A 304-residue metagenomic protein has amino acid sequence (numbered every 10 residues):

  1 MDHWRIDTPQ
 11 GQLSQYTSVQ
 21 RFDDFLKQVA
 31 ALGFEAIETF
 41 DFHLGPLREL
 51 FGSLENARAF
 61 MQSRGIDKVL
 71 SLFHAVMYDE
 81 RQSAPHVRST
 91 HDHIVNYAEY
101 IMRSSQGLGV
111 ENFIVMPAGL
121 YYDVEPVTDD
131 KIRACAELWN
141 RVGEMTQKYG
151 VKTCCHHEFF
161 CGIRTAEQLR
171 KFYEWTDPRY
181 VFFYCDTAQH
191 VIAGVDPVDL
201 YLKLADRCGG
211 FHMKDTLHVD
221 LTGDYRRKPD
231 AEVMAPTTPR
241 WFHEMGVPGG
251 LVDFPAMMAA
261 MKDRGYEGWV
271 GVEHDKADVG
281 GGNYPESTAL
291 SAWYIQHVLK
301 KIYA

Functional and structural regions predicted by a protein language model:
M1-D2, I6-T8, I37-T39, K68-F73 (+5 more regions): Hydrophobic faces of well-ordered beta-strands that scaffold small-molecule active sites in alpha/beta enzyme cores
M1-V110, D130, N140, P178 (+3 more regions): N-terminal pre-domain/capping segments
Q15-V19, F40-L54, V76-Q82, T90-I94 (+6 more regions): Acidic-and-aromatic substrate-binding clefts and catalytic sites of carbohydrate-active enzymes
A36-I37, A136-L251, I302-Y303: Acidic/histidine-rich catalytic cores of soluble enzymes
S63-G65, L108, K148-Y149, R179 (+2 more regions): Helix C-cap/helix->beta junction micro-motif
S104-P126, Y149-E158, G271: Active-site groove signature of glycoside hydrolases
Y122-W139: Active-site cleft segment of glycoside hydrolase catalytic domains centered on the general acid/base Glu
G249-D263: A short, acidic, amphipathic alpha-helical segment used as a generic capping/interface helix at domain edges
